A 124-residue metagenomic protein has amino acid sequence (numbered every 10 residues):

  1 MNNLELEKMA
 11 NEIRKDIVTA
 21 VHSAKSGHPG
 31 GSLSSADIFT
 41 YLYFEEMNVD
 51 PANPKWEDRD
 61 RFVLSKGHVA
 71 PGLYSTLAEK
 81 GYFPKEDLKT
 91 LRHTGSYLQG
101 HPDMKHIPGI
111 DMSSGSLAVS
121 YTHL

Functional and structural regions predicted by a protein language model:
N2-H68: N-terminal amphipathic, basic-rich helices that act as targeting or association modules
H68-A70, Y97-L98: A short acidic, glycine/proline-enriched capping/turn motif at secondary-structure boundaries, especially helix N-cap
G72-F83: Alpha-helical support elements that line or immediately flank enzyme active sites and cofactor-binding pockets
Y82-T90: A glycine-rich helix N-cap at a beta->alpha junction
R92-G109: An acidic/histidine-cluster motif and surrounding catalytic segment that typifies divalent-metal-assisted enzyme active
S114-L117: Membrane-interface loop-to-helix entry segments
T122-H123: Conserved small/polar residues in nucleotide/adenosyl-binding loops
